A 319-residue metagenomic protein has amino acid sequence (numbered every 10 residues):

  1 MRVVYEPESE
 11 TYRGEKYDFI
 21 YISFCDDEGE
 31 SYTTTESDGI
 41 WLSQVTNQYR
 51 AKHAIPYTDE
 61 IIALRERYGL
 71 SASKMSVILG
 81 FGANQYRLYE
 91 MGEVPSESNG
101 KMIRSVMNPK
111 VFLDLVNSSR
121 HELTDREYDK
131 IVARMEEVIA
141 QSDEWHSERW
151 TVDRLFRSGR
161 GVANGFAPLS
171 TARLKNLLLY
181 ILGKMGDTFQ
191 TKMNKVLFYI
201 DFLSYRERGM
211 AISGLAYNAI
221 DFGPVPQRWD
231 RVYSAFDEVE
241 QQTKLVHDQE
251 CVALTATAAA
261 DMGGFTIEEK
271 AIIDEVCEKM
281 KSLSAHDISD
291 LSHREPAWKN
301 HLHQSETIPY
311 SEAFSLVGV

Functional and structural regions predicted by a protein language model:
M1-H53, L123-R126: N-terminal flexible/basic segments that precede or flank functional cores
A54-G69: Short, amphipathic alpha-helical "recognition" segments used to contact nucleic acids or chromatin
P56-Y57, F81, S98, R173: Alpha-helix N-cap/N′ positions at the starts of helices
L64, I78, Y89, V232: Residues in the recognition helix of alpha-helical DNA-binding motifs
G69-Q85: Short alpha-helical DNA-recognition segment
F81-P95: Recognition helix of helix-turn-helix/homeodomain-like DNA-binding domains that insert into the DNA major groove
E93-S105: Short, basic-rich loop-to-helix N-cap that marks the start of a DNA-contacting helix
K101, V111-V319: Domain-edge interaction signal
